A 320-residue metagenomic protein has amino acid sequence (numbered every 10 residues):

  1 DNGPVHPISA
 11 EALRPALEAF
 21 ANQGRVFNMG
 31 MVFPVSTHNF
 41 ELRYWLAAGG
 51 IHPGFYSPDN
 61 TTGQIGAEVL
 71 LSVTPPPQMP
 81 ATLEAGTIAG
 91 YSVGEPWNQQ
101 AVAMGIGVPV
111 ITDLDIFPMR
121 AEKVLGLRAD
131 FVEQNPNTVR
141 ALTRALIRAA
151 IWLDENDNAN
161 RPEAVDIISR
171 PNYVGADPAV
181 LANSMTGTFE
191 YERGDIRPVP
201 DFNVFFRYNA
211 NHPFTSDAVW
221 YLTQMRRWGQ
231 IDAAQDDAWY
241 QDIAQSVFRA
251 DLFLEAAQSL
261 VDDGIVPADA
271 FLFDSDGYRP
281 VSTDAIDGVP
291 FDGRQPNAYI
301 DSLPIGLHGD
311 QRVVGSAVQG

Functional and structural regions predicted by a protein language model:
D1, A121-T138, W152-D154: A bilobed periplasmic-binding-protein/Venus flytrap-type ligand-binding module shared by bacterial periplasmic
D1, T112, R128, F214 (+1 more regions): Helix N-cap / beta->alpha transition motif
D1-S72, A81-M119: Short, glycine-/small- and polar/acidic-enriched structural segments that line small-molecule recognition paths
Q134-R249: Secondary-structure end/capping motifs
V219-G320: Conserved C-terminal helix/tail region of periplasmic/extracytoplasmic solute-binding proteins
